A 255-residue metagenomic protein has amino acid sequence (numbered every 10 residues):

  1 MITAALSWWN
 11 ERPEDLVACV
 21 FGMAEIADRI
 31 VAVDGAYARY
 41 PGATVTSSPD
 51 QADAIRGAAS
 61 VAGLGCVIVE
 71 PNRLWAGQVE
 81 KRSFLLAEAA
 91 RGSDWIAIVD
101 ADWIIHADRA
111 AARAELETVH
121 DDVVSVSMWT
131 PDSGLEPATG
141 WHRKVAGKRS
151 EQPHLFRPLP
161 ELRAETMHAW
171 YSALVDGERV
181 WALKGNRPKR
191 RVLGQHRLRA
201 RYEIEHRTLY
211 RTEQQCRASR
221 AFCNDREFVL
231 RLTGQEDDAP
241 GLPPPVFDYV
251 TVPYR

Functional and structural regions predicted by a protein language model:
M1-T3: Cell-envelope/extracellular polymer assembly enzymes that use nucleotide-activated donors
L6-S7: Polar low-complexity intrinsically disordered regions
N10-E14, R73-G77, I104: Acidic-and-aromatic substrate-binding clefts and catalytic sites of carbohydrate-active enzymes
E11-I26, I30-A36, Y40-A43: Short, well-formed alpha-helical segments that are part of the catalytic scaffolds of diverse glycosyltransferases
V33-D94: Active-site-proximal specificity loops/subdomain of glycosyltransferases
A76-S83, W103-R255: Catalytic-site signature of metal-activated, phosphate-bearing donor transferases, centered on the GT-A/GT-A-like
L85, S93-H106: Short beta-strand-to-loop acidic/aromatic patch adjacent to the donor-nucleotide binding site
